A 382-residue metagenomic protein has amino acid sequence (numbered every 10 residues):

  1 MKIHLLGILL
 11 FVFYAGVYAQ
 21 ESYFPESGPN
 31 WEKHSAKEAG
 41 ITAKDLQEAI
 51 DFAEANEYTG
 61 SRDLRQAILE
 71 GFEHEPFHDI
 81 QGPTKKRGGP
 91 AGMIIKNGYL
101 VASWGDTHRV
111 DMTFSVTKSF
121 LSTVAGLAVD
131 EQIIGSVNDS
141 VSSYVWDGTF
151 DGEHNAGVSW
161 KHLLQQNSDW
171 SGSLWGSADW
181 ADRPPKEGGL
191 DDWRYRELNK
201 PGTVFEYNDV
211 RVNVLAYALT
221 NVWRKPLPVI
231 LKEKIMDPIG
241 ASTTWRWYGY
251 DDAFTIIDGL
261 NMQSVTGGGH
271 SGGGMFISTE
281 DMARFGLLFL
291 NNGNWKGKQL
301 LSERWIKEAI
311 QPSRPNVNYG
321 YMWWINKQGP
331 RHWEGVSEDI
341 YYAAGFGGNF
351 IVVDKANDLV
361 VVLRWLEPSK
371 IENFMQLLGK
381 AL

Functional and structural regions predicted by a protein language model:
M1-E21: Bacterial Sec-dependent N-terminal signal peptides
V17-D106, E131-I134, A381-L382: N-terminal leader/targeting segments and the immediately adjacent pre-domain N-terminus
G28-H34, E54, Y58-G82, M112-T113 (+2 more regions): Active-site-proximal loop and beta-strand segments within enzyme catalytic domains
T42, I94-Y99, F114-I134, L163 (+3 more regions): Alpha-helical scaffold elements that line and support the substrate/ligand-binding pocket of soluble hydrolases
L100-G105, S173-Y250: Catalytic-site signature segments of enzymes, centered on catalytic residues
E131-D169, W223-H270: Active-site helix/loop module of the DD-peptidase/beta-lactamase fold, centered on the serine-lysine SxxK catalytic
T243, A253-G267, G273, Q311-V360: Active-site Gly/Thr loop motif
I371-L382: Short, gly/Ser/Thr-rich active-site loops of penicillin-recognizing serine hydrolases
